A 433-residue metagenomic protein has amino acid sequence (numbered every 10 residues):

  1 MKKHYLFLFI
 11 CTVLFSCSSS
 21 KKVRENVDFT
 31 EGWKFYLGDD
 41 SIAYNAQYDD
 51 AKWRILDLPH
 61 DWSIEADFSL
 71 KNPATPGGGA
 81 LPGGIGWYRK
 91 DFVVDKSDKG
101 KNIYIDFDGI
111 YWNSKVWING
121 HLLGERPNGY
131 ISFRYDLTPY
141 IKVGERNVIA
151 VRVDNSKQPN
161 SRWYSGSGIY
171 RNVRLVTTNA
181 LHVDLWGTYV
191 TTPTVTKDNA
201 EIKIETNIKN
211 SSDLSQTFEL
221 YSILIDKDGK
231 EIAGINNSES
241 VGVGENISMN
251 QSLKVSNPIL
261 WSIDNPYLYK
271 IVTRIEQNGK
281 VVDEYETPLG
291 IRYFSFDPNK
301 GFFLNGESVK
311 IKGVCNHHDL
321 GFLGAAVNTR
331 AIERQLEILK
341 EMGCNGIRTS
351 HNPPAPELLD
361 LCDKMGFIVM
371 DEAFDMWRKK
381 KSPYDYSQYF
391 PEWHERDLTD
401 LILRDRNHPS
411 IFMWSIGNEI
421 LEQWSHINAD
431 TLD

Functional and structural regions predicted by a protein language model:
M1-R24: Bacterial Sec-dependent N-terminal signal peptides
S18-A74, V148-R152, S156, L175: Accessory carbohydrate-binding/adhesion or oligomerization-edge regions at the termini of glycan-active proteins
E25-F29, L37-D39, G78, G83-Y189 (+3 more regions): Accessory beta-strand-rich segments of carbohydrate-active enzymes
F92, G120, V173, T206 (+4 more regions): Conserved, mostly hydrophobic/aromatic
W112, Y130-L137, P159, Y293-D433: Active-site mouth of glycoside hydrolases
I118, N199-S240, I247-Q251: Beta-strand-rich binding/interaction modules
V151, S222, I271-T273: Hydrophobic/tyrosine-rich beta-strand signature of extracellular beta-sandwich/beta-rich modules, prominently
D154-S161, E276-V282, G306: Short acidic/polar inter-strand loop motif in beta-rich domains
